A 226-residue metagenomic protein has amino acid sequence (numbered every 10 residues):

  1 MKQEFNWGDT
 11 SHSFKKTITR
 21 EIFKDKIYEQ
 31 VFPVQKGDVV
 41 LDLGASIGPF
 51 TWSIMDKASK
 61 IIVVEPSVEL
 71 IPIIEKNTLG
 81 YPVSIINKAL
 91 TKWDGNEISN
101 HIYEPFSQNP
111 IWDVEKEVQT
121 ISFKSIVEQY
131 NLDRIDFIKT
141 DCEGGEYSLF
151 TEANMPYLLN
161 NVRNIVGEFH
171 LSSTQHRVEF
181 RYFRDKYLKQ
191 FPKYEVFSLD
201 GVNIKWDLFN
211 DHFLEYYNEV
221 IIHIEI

Functional and structural regions predicted by a protein language model:
M1-I226: Phosphate/nucleotide-binding beta-alpha loop and adjacent structural elements of enzyme active sites
